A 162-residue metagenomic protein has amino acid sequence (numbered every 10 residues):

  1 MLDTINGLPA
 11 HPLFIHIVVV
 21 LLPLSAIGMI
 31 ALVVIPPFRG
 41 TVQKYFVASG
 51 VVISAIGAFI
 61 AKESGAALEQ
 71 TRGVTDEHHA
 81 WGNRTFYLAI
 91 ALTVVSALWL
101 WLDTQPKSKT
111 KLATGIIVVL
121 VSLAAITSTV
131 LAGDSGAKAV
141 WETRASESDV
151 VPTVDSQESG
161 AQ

Functional and structural regions predicted by a protein language model:
M1-Q162: Polytopic transmembrane helical bundles with strong interfacial aromatic enrichment
